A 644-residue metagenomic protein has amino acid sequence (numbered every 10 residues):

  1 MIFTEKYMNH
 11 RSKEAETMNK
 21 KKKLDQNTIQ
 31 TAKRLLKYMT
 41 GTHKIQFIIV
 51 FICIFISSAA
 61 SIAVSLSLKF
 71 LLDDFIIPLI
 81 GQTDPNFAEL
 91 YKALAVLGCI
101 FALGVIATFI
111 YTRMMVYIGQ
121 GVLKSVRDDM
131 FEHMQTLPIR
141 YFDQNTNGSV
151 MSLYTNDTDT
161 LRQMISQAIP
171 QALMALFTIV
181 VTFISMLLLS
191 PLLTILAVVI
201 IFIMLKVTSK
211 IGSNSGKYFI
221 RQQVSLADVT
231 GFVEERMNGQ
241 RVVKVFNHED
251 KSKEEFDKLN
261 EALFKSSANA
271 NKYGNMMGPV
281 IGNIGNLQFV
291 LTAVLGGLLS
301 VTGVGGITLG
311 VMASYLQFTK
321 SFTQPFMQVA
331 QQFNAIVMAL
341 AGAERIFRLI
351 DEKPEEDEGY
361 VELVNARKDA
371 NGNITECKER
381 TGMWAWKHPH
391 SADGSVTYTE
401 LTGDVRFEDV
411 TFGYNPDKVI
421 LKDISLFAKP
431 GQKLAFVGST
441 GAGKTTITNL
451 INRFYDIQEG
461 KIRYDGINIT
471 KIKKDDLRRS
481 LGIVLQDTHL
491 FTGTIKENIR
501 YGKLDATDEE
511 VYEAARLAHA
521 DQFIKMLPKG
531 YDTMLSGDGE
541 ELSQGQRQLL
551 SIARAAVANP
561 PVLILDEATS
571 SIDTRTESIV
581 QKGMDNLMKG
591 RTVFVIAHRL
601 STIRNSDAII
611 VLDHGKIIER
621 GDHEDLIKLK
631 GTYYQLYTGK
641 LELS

Functional and structural regions predicted by a protein language model:
M1-S61, I76-V96, Y111-M115, G119 (+10 more regions): Membrane-integrated ABC transporters
E5, T83, A366-S644: ABC-type nucleotide-binding domain
K21, T28, A60-D73, I100-N147 (+11 more regions): Juxtamembrane helix-loop junctions of ABC transporter transmembrane domains
I29-L36, I45-I52, R127, N147-Y154 (+10 more regions): Alpha-helical membrane-protein architecture signal
G41-K44, I139-R140, T158-I165, I169 (+6 more regions): An intracellular "coupling" helix at the cytosolic face of ABC transporter transmembrane type-1 domains
T42, Q46-A59, V96, L103-T108 (+3 more regions): Transmembrane helices of ABC transporter permease
I45-F70, A93, L97, T112-V116 (+4 more regions): Alpha-helical segments in transporter systems
P78, S185-V199, N269, Y273-E344 (+2 more regions): Helix-loop-helix
